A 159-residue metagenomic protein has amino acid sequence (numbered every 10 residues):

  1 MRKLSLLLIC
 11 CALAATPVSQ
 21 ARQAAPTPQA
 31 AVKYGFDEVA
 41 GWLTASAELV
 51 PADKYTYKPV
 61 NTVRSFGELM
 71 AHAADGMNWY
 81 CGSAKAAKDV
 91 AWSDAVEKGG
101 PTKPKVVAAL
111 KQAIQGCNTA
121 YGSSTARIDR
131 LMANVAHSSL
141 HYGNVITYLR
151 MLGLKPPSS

Functional and structural regions predicted by a protein language model:
S5-T16: Bacterial N-terminal signal peptides
T16-Q29: Cleaved targeting-peptide boundary
P26-K33, G100-P104: Active-site rim elements
K33-D37, G41-T44, K54-D94, T125-S159: Short, contiguous alpha-helical
W42, S46-A47, C81, A113-G116 (+1 more regions): Well-ordered alpha-helical scaffold segments within catalytic/enzyme domains
V50-P51: Membrane-proximal, proline-rich intrinsically disordered regions
E97-Y142: Acidic/histidine-rich alpha-helical segments that form the ligand environment of transition-metal centers
